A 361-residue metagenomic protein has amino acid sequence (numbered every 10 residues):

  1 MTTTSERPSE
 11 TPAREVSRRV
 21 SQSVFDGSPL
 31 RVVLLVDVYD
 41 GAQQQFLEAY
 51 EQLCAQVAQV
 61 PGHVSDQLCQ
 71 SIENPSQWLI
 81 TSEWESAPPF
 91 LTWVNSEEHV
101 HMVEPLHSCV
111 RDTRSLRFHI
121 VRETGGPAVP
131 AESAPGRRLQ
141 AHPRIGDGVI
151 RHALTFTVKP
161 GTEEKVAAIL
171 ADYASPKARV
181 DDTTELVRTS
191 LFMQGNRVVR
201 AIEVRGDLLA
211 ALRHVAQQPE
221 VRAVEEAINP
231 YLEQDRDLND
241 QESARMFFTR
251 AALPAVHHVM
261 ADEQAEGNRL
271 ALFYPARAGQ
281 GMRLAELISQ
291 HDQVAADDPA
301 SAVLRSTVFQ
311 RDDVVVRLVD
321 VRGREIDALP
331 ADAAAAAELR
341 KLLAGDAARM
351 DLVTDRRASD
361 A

Functional and structural regions predicted by a protein language model:
T2-Q77, E85-E97, R111-V198, E203-V316 (+2 more regions): Short S/T/G/P-rich N-terminal loop/turn motif that feeds into the first structured element of a domain
V100: Cys/His-rich zinc-coordinating "finger/knuckle" motifs
L106-H107: C-terminal structural segments of small proteins and small subunits
